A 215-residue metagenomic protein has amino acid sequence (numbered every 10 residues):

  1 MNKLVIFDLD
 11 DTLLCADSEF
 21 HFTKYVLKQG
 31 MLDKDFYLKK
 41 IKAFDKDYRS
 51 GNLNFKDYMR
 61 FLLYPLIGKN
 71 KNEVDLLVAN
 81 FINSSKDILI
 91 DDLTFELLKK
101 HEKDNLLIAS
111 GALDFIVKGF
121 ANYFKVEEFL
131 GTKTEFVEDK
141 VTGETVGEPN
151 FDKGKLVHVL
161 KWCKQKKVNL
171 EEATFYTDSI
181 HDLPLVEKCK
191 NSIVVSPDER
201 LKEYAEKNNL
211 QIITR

Functional and structural regions predicted by a protein language model:
M1-S50: Active-site neighborhood of HAD-like aspartate-dependent phosphohydrolases
N2, L76, N83-R215: C-terminal cap/substrate-recognition subdomain and adjoining C-terminal extension of metal-dependent phosphatase-like
L14, L66, F151: Catalytic cores of large soluble enzymes that bind and process phosphate-bearing ligands
T23-K24, L63, A79, K190: Amphipathic alpha-helical segments within well-ordered protein domains
Y37-K39, D57, T94: Short coil/turn segments at secondary-structure boundaries
A43-F44, F81-S84: A short structural micro-motif
Y48-K71, K133: Short, compositionally biased "basic patch" segments
